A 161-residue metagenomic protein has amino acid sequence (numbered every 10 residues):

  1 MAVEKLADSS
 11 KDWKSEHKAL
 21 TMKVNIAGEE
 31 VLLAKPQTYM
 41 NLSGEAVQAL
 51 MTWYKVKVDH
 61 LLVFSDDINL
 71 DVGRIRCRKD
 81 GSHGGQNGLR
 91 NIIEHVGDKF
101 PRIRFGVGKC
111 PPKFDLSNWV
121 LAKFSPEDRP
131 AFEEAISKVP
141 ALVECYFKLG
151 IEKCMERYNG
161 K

Functional and structural regions predicted by a protein language model:
M1-D80, R90, E94-I103, P111-D115 (+3 more regions): Nucleotide and nucleotide-moiety/phosphate-recognizing core
H83: Conserved TIR/SEFIR loop-to-helix hotspot centered on a Trp-containing motif with a nearby acidic residue
Q86: Active-site PLP attachment segment
V107: Gly/charged, well-structured mid-domain segments that form the phosphate/adenylate-handling core of ATP-dependent
